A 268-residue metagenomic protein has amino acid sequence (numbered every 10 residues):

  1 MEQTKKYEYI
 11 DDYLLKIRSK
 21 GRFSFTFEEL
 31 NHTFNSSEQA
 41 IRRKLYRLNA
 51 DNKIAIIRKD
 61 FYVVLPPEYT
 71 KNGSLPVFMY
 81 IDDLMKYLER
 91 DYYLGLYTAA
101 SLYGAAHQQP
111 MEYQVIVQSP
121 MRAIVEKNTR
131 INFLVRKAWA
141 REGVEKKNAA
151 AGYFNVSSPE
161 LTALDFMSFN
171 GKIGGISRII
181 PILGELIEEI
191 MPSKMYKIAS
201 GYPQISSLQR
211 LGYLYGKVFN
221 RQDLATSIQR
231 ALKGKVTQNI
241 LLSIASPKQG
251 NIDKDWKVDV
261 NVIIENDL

Functional and structural regions predicted by a protein language model:
E2-D91, E188-Q209, G216: Short beta-edge/loop segments at beta->alpha junctions of small alpha/beta modules that act as binding/recognition
R18-K20, A55-I57, E89, Q108 (+4 more regions): A generic structural signal for short, non-catalytic loop/turn and secondary-structure boundary residues
L30, A99, A163: A residue-level signal for conserved active-site and pocket-lining positions in enzyme catalytic cores
E38-A40, H107-Q109, G171-G175: Short amphipathic alpha-helical segments with coiled-coil-like heptad repeat character
A50, A105, S168-K172: Short, intrinsically disordered, mixed-charge
I56-P67, V77-A138: Short gly/ser-rich loop at a beta-strand->alpha-helix junction or flexible surface loop bordering the NTP-binding
V144-L268: Hydrophobic alpha-helical interaction segments
